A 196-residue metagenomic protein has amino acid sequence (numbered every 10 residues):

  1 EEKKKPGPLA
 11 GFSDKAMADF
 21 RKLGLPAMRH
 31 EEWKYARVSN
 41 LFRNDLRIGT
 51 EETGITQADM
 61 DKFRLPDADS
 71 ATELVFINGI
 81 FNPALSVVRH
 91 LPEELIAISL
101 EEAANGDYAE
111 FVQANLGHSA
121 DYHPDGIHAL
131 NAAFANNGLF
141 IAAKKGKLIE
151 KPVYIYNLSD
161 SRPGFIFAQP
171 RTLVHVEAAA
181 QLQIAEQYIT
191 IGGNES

Functional and structural regions predicted by a protein language model:
E1-S196: Glycine-rich and polybasic anion-binding loops at the starts of cofactor/ligand-binding domains
